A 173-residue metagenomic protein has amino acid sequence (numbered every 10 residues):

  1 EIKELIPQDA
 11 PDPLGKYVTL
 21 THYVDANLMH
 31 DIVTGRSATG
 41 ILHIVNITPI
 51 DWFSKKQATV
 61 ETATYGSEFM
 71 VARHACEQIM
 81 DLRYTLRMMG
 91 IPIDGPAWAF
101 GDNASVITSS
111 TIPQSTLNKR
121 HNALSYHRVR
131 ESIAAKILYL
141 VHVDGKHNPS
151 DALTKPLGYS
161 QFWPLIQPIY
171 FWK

Functional and structural regions predicted by a protein language model:
E1-A26, I91-I93: Structured nucleic-acid-interacting core domains from mobile-element enzymes and related host factors, especially RNase
E1-L5, H22-A26, V33, M80-L82 (+1 more regions): Short amphipathic alpha-helical surface micro-motifs
K3-P7, A26, V33, S54-K55 (+4 more regions): A near-ubiquitous, low-amplitude feature marking generic local secondary-structure context
P7-P11, L28-I32, L86-M88, Y139: Generic recognition of flexible, low-complexity loop/linker segments
L14, T19-Y65: RNase H-like nuclease fold core
G15, T19, A58-K173: RNase H-like nuclease module associated with reverse transcription
